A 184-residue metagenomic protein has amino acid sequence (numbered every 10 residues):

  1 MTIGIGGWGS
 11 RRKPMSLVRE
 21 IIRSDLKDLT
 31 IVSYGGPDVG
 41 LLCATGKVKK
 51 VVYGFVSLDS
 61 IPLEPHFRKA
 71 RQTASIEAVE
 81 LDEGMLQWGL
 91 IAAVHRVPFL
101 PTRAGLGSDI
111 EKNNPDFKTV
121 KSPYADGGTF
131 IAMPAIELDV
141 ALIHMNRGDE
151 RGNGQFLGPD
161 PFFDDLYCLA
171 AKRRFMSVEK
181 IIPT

Functional and structural regions predicted by a protein language model:
M1-T184: Conserved alpha/beta enzyme-core scaffold
